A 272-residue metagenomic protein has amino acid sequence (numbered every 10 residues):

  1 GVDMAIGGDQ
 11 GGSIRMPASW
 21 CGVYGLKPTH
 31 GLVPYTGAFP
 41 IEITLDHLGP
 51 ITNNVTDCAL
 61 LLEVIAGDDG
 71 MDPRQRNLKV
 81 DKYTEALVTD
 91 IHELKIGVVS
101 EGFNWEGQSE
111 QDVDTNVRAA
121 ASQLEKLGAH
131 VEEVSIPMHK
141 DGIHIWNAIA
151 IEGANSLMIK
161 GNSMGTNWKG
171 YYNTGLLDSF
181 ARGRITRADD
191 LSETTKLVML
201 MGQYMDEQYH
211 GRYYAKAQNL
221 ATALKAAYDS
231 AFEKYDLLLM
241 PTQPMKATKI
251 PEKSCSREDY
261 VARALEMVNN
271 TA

Functional and structural regions predicted by a protein language model:
G1-I65: Short glycine/serine-rich loop segments
V64-T271: Amidase signature
